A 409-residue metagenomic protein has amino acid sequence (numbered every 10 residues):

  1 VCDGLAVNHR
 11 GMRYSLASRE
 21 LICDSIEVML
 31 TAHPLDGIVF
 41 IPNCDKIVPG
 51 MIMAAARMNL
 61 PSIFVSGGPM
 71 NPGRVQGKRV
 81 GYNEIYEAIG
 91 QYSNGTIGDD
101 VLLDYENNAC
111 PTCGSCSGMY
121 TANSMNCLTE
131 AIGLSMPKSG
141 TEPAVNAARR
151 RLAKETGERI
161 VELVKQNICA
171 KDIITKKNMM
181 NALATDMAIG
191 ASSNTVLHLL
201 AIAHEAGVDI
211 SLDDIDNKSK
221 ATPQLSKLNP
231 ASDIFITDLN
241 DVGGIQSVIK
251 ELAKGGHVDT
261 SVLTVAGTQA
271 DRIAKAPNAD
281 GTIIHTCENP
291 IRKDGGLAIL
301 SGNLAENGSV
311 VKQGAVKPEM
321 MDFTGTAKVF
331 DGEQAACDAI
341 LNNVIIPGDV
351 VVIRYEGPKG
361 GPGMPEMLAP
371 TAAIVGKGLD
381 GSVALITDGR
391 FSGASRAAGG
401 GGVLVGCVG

Functional and structural regions predicted by a protein language model:
V1-S66, E356: Long, structured ligand/cofactor-binding scaffold of large enzymes
R10-G11, S15, V48, A54-N59 (+2 more regions): Catalytic or ion-coupling anion/metal-binding cores of large enzyme and transporter domains
